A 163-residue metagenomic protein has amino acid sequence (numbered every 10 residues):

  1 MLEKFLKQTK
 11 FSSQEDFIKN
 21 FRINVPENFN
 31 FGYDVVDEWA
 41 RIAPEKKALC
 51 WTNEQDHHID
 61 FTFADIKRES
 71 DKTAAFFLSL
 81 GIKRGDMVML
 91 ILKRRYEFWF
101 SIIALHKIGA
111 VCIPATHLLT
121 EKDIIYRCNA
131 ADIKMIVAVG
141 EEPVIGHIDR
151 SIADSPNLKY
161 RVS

Functional and structural regions predicted by a protein language model:
M1-I23, A153-V162: N-terminal presequences and immediately downstream first alpha-helices
M1-Q8, E27-L49: A short N-terminal helical cap/helix-turn-helix that marks the beginning of AMP-binding/adenylate-forming
R22-E27, R94: Active-site diphosphate/adenylate-binding microenvironment
P26-N30, D60, L118: Short, solvent-exposed loop/helix junctions and linker helices that flank or host conserved functional motifs
F29-Y33, S70, E141, I145: A structural signal for well-ordered alpha-helical scaffolds and beta->alpha junctions
E45, L49-I103, T120-I125: Conserved AMP-binding/adenylate-forming core of the ANL superfamily
I103, K107-S163: Structural core segment of the AMP-binding/adenylate-forming
